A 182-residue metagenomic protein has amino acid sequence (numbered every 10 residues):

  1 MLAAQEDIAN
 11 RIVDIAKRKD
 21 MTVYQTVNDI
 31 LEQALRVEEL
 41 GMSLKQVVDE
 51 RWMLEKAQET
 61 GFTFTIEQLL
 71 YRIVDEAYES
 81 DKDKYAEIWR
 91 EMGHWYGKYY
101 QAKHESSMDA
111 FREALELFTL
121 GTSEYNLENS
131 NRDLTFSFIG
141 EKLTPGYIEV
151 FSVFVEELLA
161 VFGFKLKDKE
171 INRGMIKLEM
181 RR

Functional and structural regions predicted by a protein language model:
M1-A16: Short amphipathic alpha-helix starts
L2, K17, E141, P145: Short, charged/polar micro-motifs that form catalytic or ligand-binding hotspots
M21-L44: Short, basic amphipathic alpha-helical segments that act as recognition/interaction helices in nucleic-acid-binding
V48-F62: Intrinsically disordered, low-complexity basic tails/linkers immediately adjacent to helix-turn-helix/homeobox/MYB/SANT
G61-S137: An N-terminal amphipathic alpha-helical segment
L120-N172: Short, hydrophobic/π-rich interface segment
E170-R182: C-terminal edge-of-domain segments
